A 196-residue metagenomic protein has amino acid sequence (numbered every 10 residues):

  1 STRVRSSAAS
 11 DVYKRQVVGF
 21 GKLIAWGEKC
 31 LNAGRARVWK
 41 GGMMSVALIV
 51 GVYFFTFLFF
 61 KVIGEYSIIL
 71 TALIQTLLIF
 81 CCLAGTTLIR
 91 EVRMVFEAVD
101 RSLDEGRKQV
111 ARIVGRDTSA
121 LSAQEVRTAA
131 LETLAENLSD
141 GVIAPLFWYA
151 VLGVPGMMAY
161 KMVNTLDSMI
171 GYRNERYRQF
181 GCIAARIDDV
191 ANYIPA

Functional and structural regions predicted by a protein language model:
S1, G27, G106: A residue-level signal for conserved active-site and pocket-lining positions in enzyme catalytic cores
T2-A9, Y13: Single conserved hydrophobic/aromatic residue that forms the stacking wall/gate of nucleotide- or nucleobase-binding
D11-G19, Y66: Interfacial/capping segments of alpha-helical transmembrane domains
F20-K29, Y53-T56: Central hydrophobic cores of alpha-helical transmembrane segments in multi-pass inner-membrane proteins across all
L31-G34: Non-catalytic, topology-defining segments of multipass membrane proteins
A36-M169, N174-D189, Y193-A196: "…together with the soluble PPM/PP2C metallo-phosphatase catalytic core" -> "…together with the soluble PPM/PP2C
